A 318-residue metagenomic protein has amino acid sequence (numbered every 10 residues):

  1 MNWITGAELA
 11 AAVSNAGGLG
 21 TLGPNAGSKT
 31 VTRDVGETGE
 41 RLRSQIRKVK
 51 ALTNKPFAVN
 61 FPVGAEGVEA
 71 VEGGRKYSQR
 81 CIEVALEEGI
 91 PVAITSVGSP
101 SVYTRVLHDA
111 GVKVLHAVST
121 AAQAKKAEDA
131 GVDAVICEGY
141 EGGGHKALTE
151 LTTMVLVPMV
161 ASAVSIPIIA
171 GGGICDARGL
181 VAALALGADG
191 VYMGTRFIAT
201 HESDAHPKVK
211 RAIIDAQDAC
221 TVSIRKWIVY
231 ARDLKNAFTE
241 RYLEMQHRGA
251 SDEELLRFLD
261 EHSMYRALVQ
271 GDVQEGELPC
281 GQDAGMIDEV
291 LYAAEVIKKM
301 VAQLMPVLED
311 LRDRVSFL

Functional and structural regions predicted by a protein language model:
M1-A163: Active-site entrance/lid segments in N-terminal catalytic domains of soluble metabolic enzymes
N2, G171-G172: Glycine-rich Rossmann-fold phosphate-binding loop(s) that bind the pyrophosphate of adenine dinucleotide cofactors
A147-I169, C175-L318: Conserved active-site-proximal phosphate/metal-binding subdomains
